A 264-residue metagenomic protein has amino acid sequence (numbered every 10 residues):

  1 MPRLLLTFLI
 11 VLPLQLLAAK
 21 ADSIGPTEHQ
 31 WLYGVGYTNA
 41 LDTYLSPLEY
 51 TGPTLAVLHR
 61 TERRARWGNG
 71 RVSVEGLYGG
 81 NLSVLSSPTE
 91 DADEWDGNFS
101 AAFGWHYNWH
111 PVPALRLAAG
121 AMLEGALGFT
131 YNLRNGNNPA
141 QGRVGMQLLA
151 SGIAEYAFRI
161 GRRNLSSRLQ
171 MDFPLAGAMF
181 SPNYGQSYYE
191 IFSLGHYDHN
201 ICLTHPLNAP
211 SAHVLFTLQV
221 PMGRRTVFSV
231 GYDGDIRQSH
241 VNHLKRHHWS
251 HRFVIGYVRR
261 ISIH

Functional and structural regions predicted by a protein language model:
A19-E75: Short glycine/proline- and aromatic-enriched beta-strand/turn motifs that initiate or cap beta-hairpins
S23-W31, G68-G76, P113-A121, V144 (+3 more regions): Outer-envelope beta-barrel architecture signal
T27-H29, E49-V57, D93-A101, L115 (+3 more regions): Residues that define the transmembrane beta-barrel architecture of outer-membrane proteins
V35-T43, Y78-S86, L123-Y131, Y156-F158 (+3 more regions): Transmembrane beta-strands of outer-membrane beta-barrel pores
Y37, V57-W67, A101-Y107, A121 (+4 more regions): Residues on the lipid-exposed face of transmembrane beta-strands in outer-membrane beta-barrel proteins
D42-E49, L85-D93, N135-G142, N200-T204 (+2 more regions): Extracellular loop and loop/strand-boundary signature of outer-membrane beta-barrel proteins
N137-R225: Outer-membrane beta-barrel transmembrane domain signature
W249-H264: Outer-membrane beta-barrel "beta-signal"
